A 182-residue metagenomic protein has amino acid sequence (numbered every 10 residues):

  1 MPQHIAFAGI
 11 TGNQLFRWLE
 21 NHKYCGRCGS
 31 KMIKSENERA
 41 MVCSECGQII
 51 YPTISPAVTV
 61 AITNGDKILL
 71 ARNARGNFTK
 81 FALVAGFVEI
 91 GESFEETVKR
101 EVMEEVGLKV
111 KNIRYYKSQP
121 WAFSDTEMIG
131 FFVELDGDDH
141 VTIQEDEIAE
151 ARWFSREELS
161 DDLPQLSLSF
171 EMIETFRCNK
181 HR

Functional and structural regions predicted by a protein language model:
M1-H22, F78-F81, F123, E145-R182: Nudix hydrolase/Nudix homology domain
T11-A61: Cys/His-rich short segments
N37, I54-S55, A82, D125-T126 (+1 more regions): Short glycine/proline-enriched turns and hinge-like loops at secondary-structure junctions
A40-L83, F87, K109-V110, V133-G137: N-terminal strand-loop-strand
V58, E127-I129, A149: Change "...and in nucleic-acid phosphodiester-cleaving endonucleases..." to "...and in nucleic-acid processing enzymes
R72-N73, A85, R114-Q119, L135 (+2 more regions): Active-site proximal loops enriched in glycine and acidic residues that flank catalytic Cys/His/Asp and coordinate
A82-K117, F131: The catalytic Nudix box helix
Q119-T142: Active-site-adjacent beta-strand/loop module that shapes the phosphate/pyrophosphate-binding cleft
